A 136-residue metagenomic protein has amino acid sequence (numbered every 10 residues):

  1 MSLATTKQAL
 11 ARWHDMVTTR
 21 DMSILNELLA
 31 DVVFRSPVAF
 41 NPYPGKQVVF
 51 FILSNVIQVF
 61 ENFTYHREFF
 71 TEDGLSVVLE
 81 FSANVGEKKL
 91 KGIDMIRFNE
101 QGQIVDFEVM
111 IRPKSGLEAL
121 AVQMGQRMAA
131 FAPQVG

Functional and structural regions predicted by a protein language model:
M1-G136: C-terminal and inter-domain tail/linker signature
